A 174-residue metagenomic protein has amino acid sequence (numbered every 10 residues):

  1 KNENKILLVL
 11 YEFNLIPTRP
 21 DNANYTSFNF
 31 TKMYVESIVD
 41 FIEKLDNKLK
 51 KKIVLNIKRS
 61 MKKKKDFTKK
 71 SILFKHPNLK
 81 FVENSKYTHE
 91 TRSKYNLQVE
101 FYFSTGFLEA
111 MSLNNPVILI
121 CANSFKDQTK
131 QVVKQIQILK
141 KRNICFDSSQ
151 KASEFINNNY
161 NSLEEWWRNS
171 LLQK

Functional and structural regions predicted by a protein language model:
K1, H76, N96, Y102-K174: Catalytic binding pocket for nucleotide-activated donors in carbohydrate/polymer assembly enzymes
K1-K69: Conserved catalytic-core segment of nucleotide-activated headgroup transferases in glycan assembly
Y11-E12, I57, S85, C121 (+1 more regions): Residues at the C-termini of beta-strands that transition into short coil/loop
L15-T18, K44-N47, F81-N84, Q128-V133: Short amphipathic alpha-helical segments, especially helix-boundary/capping motifs
N22-N24, T68-S71, L113-N115, V132-K134: Short, glycine/charged-enriched secondary-structure capping and boundary segments
T26-N29, Y87-E90, T129, N169: Alpha-helix initiation/capping motif
V39, K51, N56-L113, N123-S124: Donor nucleotide-activated moiety binding/catalytic core segment of transferases that use nucleotide-activated donors
I42-K44, K94, W166: Exposed, low-structure sequence patches enriched in small/polar residues
